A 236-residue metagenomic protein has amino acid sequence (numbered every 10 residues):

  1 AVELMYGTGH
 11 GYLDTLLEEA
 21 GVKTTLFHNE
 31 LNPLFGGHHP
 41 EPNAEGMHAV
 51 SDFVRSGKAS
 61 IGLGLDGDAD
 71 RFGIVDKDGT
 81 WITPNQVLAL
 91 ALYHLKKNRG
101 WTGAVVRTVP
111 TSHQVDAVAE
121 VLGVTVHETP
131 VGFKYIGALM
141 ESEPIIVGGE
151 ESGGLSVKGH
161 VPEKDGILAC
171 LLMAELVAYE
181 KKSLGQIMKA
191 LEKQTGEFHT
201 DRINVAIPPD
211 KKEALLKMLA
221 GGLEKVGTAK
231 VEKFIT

Functional and structural regions predicted by a protein language model:
A1-K23: Active-site pocket-lining segments that scaffold enzyme catalytic pockets across diverse folds
V2, L26-H28, G64-L65, I74 (+4 more regions): General beta-strand structural signal in soluble alpha/beta enzymes
E3, M47, L63, D68 (+4 more regions): Buried hydrophobic positions in well-ordered alpha/beta secondary-structure cores of metabolic enzymes
G11-D14, E18, M47-S51, R55 (+5 more regions): Predominant activation on well-ordered alpha-helical scaffold segments within soluble catalytic domains
G11-L16, G36-P40, F72-K77, V115-V121 (+2 more regions): Short acidic, glycine/serine/threonine-rich loops at helix termini
T15-V75: N-terminal small/polar loop signature for handling phosphorylated ligands or for N-terminal nucleophile
D52-L122: Replace "Mg2+/Mn2+-dependent" with "divalent metal-dependent
S60-I61, W101-T236: Phosphate-binding and adjacent anionic-ligand microenvironments
